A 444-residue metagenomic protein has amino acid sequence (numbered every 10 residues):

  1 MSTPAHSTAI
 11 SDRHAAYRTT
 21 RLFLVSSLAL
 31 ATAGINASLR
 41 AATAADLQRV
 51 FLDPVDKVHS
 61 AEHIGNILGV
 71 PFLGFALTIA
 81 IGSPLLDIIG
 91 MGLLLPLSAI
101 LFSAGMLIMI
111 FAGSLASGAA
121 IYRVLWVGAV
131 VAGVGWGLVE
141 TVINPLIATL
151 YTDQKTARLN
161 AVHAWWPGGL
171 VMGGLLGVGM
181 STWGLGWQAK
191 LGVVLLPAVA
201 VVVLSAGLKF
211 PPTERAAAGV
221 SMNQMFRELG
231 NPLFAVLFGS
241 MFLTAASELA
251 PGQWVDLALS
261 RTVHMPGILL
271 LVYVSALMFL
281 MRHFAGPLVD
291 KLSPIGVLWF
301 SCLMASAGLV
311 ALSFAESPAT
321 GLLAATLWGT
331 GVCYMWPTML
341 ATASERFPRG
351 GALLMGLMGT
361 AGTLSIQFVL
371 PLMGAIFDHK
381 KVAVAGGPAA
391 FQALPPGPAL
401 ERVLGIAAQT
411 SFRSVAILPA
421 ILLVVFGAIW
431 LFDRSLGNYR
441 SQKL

Functional and structural regions predicted by a protein language model:
R21-D53, N144, P251-D256, V369-M373: Extracytoplasmic
L30, T43-L77: Extracellular/periplasmic helix-loop-helix junction of adjacent transmembrane segments in MFS-like secondary
R40-A45, F226-L280, Q367-F377: Extracytoplasmic gate region of multi-pass secondary transporters
N66-P84, V272-A285, F368: Central cavity-lining transmembrane alpha-helices of secondary-active solute carriers, predominantly the Major
L77-Y122: Conserved MFS/SLC helix-loop-helix module at the cytosolic interface between two early adjacent transmembrane helices
D153-Q154, A161-T213: Helix-loop-helix hairpin linking two adjacent transmembrane segments in secondary transporters
Q188-G207, Q409-F432: Symmetry-related core transmembrane helices of the 12-TM Major Facilitator Superfamily/SLC fold
